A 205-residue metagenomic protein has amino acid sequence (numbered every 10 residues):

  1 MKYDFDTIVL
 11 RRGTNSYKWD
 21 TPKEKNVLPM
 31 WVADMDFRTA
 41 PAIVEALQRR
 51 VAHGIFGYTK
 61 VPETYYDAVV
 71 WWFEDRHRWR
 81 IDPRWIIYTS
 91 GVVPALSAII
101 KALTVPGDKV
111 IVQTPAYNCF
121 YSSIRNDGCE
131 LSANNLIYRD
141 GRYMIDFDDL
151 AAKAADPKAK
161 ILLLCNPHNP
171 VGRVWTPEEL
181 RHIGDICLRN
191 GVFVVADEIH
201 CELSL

Functional and structural regions predicted by a protein language model:
K2-G91, A98: N-terminal small-domain helix-loop-helix segment of the aminotransferase-like
A102-I124: Conserved PLP-anchoring active-site segment centered on the Schiff-base-forming lysine
T114, A133-Y138: Short beta->alpha connector loops at strand-helix junctions that form conserved, small/polar/Pro-enriched
N126-S132: A short helix-loop-beta submotif of the ANL/AMP-binding
L136-L205: Active-site phosphate-binding strand-loop segment of PLP-dependent enzymes
